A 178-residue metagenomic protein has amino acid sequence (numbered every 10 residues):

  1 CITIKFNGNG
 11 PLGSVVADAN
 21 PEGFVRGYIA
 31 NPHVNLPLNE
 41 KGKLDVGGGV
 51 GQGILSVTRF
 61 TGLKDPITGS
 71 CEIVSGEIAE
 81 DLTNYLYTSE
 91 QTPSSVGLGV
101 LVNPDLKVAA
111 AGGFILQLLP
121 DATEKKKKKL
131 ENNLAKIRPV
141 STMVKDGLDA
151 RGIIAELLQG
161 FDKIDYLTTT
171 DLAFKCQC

Functional and structural regions predicted by a protein language model:
C1-Y166: Interaction interfaces in information-processing and related assembly proteins
D171-C178: Local cysteine-cluster metal-coordination motifs and their immediate loop/turn environment, predominantly Fe-S cluster
